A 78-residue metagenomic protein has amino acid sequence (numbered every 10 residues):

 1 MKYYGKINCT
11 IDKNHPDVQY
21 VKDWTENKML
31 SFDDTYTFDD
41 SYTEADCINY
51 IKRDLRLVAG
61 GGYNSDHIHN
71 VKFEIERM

Functional and structural regions predicted by a protein language model:
M1-G5, L30-F32, H69: Residues at beta-strand starts and edge strands
Y3-K13: A short beta-strand micro-motif
I7-C9, Y36, N70-I75: Short beta-strand element of the conserved SAM-dependent methyltransferase core
I11, S31, R56-V58: Short, solvent-exposed aromatic-acidic interface loops
N14-M29: Acidic Ser/Thr/Pro-rich low-complexity disordered segments that often serve as glycosylated linkers/stalks around
D17-V18, E44, I48, I68: Short amphipathic alpha-helical segments that mediate assembly, nucleic-acid/protein binding, or membrane association
K28-T43: A short, exposed loop/beta-hairpin motif centered on an aromatic-Gly-Thr core
N49-M78: Short, mixed-charge low-complexity intrinsically disordered segments
